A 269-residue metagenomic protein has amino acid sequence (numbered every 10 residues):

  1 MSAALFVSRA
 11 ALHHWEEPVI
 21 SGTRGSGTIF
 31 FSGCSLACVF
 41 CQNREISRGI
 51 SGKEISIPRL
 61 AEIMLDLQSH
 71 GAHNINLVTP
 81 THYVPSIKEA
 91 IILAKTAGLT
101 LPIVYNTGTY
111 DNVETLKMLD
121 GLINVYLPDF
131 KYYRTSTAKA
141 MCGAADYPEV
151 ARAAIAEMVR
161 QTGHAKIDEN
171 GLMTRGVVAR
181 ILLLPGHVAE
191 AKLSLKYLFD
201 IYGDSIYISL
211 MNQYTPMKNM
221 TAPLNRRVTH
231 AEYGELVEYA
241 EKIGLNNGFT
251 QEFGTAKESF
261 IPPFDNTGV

Functional and structural regions predicted by a protein language model:
M1-V125, R134-T135: Conserved Radical SAM active-site core
G27, I75, I103-Y105, Y126-P128 (+3 more regions): Hydrophobic faces of well-ordered beta-strands that scaffold small-molecule active sites in alpha/beta enzyme cores
S47, V84, T109-N112, F130-P148 (+3 more regions): Conserved radical SAM core fold
I55, H82, C142-V150, G186 (+2 more regions): Alpha-helix N-cap and loop-to-helix initiation/capping positions
A90-P102, A153-Q161, H230-E238: Alpha-helix-loop-beta-strand connector modules within alpha/beta enzyme cores
D120-T135, S205-Q213: Non-cysteine beta-strand/loop elements that form the S-adenosyl-L-methionine
K139-N170: Anionic-ligand binding region
V159, G163-V269: Auxiliary Fe-S-binding modules of radical SAM enzymes
